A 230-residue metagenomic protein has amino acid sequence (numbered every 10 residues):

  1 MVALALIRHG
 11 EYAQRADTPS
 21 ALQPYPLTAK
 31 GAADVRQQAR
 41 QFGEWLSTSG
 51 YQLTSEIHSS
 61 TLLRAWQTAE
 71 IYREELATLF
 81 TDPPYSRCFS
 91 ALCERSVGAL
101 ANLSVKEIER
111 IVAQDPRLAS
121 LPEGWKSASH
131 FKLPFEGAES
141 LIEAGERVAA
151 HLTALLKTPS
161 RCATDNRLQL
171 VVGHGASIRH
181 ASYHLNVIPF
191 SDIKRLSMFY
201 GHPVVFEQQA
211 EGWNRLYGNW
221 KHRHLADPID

Functional and structural regions predicted by a protein language model:
M1-A3, Q38, T48, E74 (+3 more regions): Acidic, low-complexity terminal tails and accessory targeting/binding regions of phosphate-metabolizing enzymes
V2-T81: Active-site-proximal alpha-helix that buttresses catalytic centers in soluble enzyme cores
G10, G175-A176: Active-site metal-binding loops of divalent metal-dependent hydrolases
Q14, E75-R147, R195, Y217: Phosphate-handling substructures
G50-T61, R87, A163-T164, L168-V172: Short glycine-rich phosphate-binding loop at a beta-alpha junction
L62, C93, H174-G175: Short beta->alpha junction loops/turns
R64, S177-H180: Glycine-rich phosphate-binding loops at beta-strand->alpha-helix junctions
A144-G175: GST-like fold's C-terminal all-alpha helical module
